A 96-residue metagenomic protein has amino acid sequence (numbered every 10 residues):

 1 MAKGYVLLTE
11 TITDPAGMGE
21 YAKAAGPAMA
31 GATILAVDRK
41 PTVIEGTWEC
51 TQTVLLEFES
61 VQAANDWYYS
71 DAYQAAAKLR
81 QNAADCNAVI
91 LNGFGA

Functional and structural regions predicted by a protein language model:
M1-Q52, E59-Y69, N92-A96: Short S/T/G/P-rich N-terminal loop/turn motif that feeds into the first structured element of a domain
Q52-V54, C86-N87: Generic beta-strand structural signal
N65-V89: C-terminal structural segments of small proteins and small subunits
